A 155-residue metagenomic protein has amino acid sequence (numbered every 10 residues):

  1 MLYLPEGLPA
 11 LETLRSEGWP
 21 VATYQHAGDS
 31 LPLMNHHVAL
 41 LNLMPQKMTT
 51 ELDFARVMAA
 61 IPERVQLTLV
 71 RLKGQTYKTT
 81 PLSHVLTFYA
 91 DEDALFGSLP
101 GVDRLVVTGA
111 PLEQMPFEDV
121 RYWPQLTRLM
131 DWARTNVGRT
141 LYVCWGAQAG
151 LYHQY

Functional and structural regions predicted by a protein language model:
M1-E118, Q125: N-terminal beta1-alpha1 cap of cysteine-dependent amidohydrolase-like domains
V107-Y155: Cysteine-nucleophile active-site neighborhood
